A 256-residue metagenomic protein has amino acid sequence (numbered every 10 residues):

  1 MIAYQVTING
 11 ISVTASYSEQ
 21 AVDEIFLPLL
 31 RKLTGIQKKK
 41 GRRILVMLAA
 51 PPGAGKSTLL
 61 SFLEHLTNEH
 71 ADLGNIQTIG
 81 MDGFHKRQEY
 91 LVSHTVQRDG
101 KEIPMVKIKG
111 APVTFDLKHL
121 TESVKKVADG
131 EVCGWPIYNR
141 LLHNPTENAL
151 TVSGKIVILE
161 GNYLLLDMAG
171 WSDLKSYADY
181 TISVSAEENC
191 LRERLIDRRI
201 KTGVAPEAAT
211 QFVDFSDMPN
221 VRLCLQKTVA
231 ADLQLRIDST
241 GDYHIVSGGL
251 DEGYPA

Functional and structural regions predicted by a protein language model:
M1-I25: Charged, amphipathic alpha-helical linker segments immediately N-terminal to NTP-binding catalytic cores
G53: Walker A (P-loop) phosphate-binding loop of P-loop NTPases
K56: Conserved lysine of the Walker
L59: Hydrophobic positions on the alpha1 helix immediately C-terminal to the Walker A/P-loop
H65-Q77: Post-Walker A helix-loop "phosphate-sensing" segment adjacent to the P-loop in P-loop NTPases
Q77-G80, F84-N139: Conserved nucleotide-sensing/catalytic segment adjacent to the nucleotide-binding pocket in NTP-handling enzymes
L142-R198: ATP-dependent NMP and nucleoside kinases share a basic, alpha-helical "lid"
A169-S172, D197-G248: Small-molecule kinase domains that catalyze NTP-dependent phosphoryl transfer to phosphate-bearing small molecules
